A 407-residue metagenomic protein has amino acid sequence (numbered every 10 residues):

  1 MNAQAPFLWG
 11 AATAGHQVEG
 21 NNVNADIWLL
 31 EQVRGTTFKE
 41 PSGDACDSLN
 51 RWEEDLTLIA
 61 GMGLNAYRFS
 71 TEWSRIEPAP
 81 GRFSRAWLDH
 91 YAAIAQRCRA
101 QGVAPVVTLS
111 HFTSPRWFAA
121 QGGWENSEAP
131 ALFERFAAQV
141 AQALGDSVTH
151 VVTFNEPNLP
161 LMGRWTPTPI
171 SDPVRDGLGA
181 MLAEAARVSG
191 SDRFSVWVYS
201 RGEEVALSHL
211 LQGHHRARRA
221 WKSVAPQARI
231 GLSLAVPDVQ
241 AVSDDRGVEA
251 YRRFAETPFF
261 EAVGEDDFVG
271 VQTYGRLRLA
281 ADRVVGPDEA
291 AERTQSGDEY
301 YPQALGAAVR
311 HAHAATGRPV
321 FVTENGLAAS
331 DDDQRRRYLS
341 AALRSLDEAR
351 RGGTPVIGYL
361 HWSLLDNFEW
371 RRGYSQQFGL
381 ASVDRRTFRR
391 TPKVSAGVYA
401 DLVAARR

Functional and structural regions predicted by a protein language model:
M1-L56, A60-N65, I76-R407: Non-catalytic scaffold segments within catalytic domains of secreted glycoside hydrolases
